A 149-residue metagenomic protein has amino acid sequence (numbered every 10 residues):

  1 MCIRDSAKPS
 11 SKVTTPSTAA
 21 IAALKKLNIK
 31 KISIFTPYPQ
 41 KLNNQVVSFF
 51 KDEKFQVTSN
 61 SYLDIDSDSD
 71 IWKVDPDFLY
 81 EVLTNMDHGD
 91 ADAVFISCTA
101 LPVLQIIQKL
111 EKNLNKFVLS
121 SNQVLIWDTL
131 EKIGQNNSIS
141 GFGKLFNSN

Functional and structural regions predicted by a protein language model:
M1-I3: Short, small-residue-biased leader/transition segments that mark boundaries at the very start of proteins
S6-D66, F146-N147: Conserved beta-alpha
K30-K41, D77-D87, N136-N149: A polyampholytic, Gly/Pro-enriched intrinsically disordered region
S33-I34, K54-N60, L114-N122, N137-G141: Short hydrophobic/aromatic-enriched beta-strand-loop microsegments
K41-S97: Active-site rim beta-loop-alpha module in soluble metabolic enzymes
I65-D68, K116-S138: Short, flexible loop segments at boundaries between secondary-structure elements
L79-Y80, C98-L104, L114, S120-S121: Catalytic alpha/beta core domains of metabolic enzymes, predominantly
